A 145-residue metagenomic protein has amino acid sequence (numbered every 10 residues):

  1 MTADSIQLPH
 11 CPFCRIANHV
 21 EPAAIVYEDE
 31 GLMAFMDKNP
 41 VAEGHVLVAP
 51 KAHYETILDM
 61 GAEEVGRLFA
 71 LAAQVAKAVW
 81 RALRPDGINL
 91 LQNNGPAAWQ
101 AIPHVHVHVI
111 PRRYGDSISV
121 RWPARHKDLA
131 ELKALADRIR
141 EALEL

Functional and structural regions predicted by a protein language model:
M1-L145: HIT superfamily nucleotide-processing domains
